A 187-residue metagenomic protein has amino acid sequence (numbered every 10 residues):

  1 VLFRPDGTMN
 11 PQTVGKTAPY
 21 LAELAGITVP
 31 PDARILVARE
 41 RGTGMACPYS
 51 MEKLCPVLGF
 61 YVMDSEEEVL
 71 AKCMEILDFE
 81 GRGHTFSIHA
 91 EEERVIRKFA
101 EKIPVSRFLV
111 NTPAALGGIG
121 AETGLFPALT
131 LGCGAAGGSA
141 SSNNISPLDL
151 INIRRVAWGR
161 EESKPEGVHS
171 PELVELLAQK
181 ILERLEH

Functional and structural regions predicted by a protein language model:
V1-P19, P48-C55: Flexible, acidic loop-helix segments that line cofactor/substrate-binding pockets
V14-V29, A33: ATP/pyrophosphate-binding catalytic subdomain of soluble kinases
I27-E186: Conserved C-terminal structural/oligomerization subdomain of aldehyde/semialdehyde dehydrogenase
